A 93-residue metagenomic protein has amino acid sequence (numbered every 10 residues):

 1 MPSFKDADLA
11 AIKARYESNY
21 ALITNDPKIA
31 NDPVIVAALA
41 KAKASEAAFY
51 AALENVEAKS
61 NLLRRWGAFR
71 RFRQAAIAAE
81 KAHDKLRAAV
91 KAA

Functional and structural regions predicted by a protein language model:
M1-K43: Short, charge/polar-rich alpha-helical segments
S3, K13, L62-L63, A68-R71 (+1 more regions): Intrinsically disordered, low-complexity sequence elements enriched in Ser/Thr/Gly/Pro
K5, S18, I35, F49 (+2 more regions): Terminal low-complexity, poorly structured segments
A10-A14, A30, A37, A51 (+3 more regions): Low-complexity, intrinsically disordered tandem-repeat tracts enriched in small residues
A21, A40-G67: Short E/K-rich amphipathic alpha-helical oligomerization segments
P33-K43, L62-E80: Short, charged, amphipathic alpha-helical segments
E46-V56, R71-A93: Amphipathic alpha-helical coiled-coil segments
